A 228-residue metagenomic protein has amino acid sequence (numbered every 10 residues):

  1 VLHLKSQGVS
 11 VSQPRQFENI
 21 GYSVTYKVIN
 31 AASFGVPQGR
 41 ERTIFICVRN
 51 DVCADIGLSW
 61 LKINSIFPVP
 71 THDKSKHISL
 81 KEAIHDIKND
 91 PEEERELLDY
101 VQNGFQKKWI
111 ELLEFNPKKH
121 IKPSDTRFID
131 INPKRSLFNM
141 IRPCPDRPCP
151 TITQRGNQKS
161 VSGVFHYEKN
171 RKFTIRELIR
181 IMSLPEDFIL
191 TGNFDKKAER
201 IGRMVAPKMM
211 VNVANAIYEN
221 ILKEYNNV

Functional and structural regions predicted by a protein language model:
V1-I141: Class I S-adenosyl-L-methionine
Y100-V228: C-terminal target-recognition/interaction regions appended to catalytic cores
